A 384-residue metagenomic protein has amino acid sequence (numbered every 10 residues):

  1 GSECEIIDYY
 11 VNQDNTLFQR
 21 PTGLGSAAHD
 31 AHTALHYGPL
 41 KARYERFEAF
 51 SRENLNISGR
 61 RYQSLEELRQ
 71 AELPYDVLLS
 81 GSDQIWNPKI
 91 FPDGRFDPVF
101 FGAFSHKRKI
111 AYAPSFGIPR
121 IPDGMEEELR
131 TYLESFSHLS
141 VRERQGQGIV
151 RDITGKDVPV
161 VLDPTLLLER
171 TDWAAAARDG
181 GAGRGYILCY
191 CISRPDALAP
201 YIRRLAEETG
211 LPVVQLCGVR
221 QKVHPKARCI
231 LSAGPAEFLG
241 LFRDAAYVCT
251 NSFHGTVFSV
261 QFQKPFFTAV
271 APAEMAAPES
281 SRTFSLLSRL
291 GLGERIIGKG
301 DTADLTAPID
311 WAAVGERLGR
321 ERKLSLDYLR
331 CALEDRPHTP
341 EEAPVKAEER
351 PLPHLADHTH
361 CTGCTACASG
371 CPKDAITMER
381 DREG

Functional and structural regions predicted by a protein language model:
G1-R350: Active-site anion-handling motifs in enzyme catalytic cores
F91-P92, A368, R382: Short, solvent-exposed secondary-structure boundary motifs
R151, P372, T377: A short local structural element in Rossmann-fold oxidoreductases
E341-G363, A375-G384: Ferredoxin-like iron-sulfur electron-transfer modules
G363-G370: C-type cytochrome heme c attachment motif
